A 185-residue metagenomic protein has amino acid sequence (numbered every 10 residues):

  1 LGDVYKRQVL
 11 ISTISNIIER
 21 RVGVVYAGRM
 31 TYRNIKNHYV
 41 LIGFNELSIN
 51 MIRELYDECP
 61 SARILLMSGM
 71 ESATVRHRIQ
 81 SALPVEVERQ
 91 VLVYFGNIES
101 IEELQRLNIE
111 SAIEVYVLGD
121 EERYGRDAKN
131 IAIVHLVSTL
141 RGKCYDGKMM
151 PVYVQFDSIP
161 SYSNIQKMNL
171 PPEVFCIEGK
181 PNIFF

Functional and structural regions predicted by a protein language model:
L1-D3, R7-F185: Cytosolic regulatory regions of ion transport systems
